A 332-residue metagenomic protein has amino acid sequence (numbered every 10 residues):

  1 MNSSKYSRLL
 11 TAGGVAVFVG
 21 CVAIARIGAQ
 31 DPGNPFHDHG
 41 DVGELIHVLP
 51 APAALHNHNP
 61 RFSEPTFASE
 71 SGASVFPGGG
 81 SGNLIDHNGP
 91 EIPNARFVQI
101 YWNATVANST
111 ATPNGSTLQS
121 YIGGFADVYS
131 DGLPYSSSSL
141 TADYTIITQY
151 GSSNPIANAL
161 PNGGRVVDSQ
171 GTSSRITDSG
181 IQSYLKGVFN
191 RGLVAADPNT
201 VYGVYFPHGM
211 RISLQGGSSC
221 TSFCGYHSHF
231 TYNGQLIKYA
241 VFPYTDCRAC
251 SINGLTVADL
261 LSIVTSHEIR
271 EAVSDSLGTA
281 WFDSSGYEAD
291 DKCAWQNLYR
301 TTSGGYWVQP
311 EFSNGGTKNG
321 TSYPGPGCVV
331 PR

Functional and structural regions predicted by a protein language model:
N2-G14: Bacterial N-terminal signal peptides that target proteins for export
A12-A23: Bacterial N-terminal signal peptides
A23-I85, F125-I146, G151: N-terminal zymogen propeptides
G82, P93-A111: Fold-level signature of zinc-dependent metallopeptidase catalytic domains
T105-V167, S284-Y287: Active-site-surrounding "flap" and adjacent substrate/cofactor-binding loops of secreted or lumenal enzymes, prototyped
S152-F230: Active-site-proximal segments of metallohydrolase catalytic domains
S219-D259, D275-R332: Metalloprotease/metallohydrolase-associated module, dominated by Zn2+-dependent proteases
I263-D275: Active-site recognition of the HExxH zinc-binding catalytic motif
